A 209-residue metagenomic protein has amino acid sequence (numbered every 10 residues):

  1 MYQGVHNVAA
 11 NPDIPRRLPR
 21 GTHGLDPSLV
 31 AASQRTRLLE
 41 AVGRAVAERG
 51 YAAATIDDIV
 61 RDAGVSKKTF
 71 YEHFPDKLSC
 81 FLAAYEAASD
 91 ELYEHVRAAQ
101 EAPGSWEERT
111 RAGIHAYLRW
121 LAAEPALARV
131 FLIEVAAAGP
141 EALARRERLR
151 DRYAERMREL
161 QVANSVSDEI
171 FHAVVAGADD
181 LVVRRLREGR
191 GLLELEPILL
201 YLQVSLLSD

Functional and structural regions predicted by a protein language model:
M1-S33: N-terminal intrinsically disordered/low-complexity leader segments
V30-S33, F74, S79-E91, V130-F131 (+1 more regions): Alpha-helical DNA-contacting segments of helix-turn-helix folds
Q34, L38-V46, L92, Y117: Short hydrophobic clusters on alpha-helical segments that form packing/core surfaces in small helical domains
R37, A45-S79: Helix-turn-helix
Y51, L92, V130-F131, A178: Short, structured motif recognition centered on aromatic/hydrophobic residues
A83, R97-A123, V174: Hydrophobic alpha-helical connector segments
L121-P140, V183-L186: Amphipathic alpha-helical segments used for helix-helix packing
G139-A176, D180, E194-I198: Amphipathic alpha-helical packing segments from all-alpha helical-bundle domains
